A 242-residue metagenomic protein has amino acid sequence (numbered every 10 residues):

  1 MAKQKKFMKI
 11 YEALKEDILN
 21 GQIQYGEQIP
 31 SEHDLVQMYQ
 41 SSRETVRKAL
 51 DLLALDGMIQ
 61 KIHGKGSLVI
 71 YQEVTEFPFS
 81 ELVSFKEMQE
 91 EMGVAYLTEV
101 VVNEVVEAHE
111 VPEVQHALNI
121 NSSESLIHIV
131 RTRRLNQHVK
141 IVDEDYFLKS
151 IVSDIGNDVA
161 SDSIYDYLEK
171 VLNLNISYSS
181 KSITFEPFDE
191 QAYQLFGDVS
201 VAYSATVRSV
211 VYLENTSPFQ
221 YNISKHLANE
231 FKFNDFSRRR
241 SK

Functional and structural regions predicted by a protein language model:
M1-E12: Basic, helix-initiating cap at the start of DNA-binding domains
E12-V69: N-terminal helix-turn-helix
R47-V106: Internal alpha/beta loop-helix hairpins
V83, L97-K242: C-terminal all-alpha effector/ligand-binding and dimerization domain of prokaryotic HTH-type transcriptional repressors
